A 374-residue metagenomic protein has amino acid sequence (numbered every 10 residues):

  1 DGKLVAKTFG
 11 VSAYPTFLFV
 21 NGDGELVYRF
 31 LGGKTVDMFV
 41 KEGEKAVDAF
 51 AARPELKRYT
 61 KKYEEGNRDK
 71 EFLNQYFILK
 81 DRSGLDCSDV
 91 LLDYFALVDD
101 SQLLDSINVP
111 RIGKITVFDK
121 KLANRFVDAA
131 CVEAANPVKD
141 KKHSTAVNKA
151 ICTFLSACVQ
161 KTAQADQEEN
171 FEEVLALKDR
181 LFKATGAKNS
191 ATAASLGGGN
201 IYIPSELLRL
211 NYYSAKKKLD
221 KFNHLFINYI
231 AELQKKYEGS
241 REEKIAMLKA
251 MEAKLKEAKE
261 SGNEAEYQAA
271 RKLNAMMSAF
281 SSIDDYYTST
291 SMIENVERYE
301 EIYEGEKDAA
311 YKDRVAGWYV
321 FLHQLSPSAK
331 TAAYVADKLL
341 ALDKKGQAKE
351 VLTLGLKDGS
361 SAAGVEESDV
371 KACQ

Functional and structural regions predicted by a protein language model:
D1-V5: Structural microenvironment flanking redox-active thiols in thiol-disulfide oxidoreductases
T8-A52: Non-catalytic, surface beta->alpha helical segment in thiol-disulfide oxidoreductase systems
E42, A52-Q75: CheY-like receiver
D48-L56, K235, S361: Charged, solvent-exposed alpha-helical segments that act as regulatory interaction surfaces
E64-Q374: Oxidative protein folding and maturation machinery
